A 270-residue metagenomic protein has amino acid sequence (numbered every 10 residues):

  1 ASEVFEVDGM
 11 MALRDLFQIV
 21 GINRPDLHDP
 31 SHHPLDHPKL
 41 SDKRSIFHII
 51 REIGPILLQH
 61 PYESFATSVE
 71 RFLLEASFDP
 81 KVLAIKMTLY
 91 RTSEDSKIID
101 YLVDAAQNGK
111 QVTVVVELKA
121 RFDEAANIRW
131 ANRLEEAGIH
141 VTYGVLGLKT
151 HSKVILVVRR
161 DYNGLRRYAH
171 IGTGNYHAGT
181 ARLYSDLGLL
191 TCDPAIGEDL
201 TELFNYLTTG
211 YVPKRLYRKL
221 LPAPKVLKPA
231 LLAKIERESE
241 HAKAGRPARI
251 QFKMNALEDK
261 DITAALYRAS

Functional and structural regions predicted by a protein language model:
A1-I250, L257-D259, Y267-R268: N-terminal localization/anchoring segments of enzymes in phospholipid and broader phosphate metabolism
